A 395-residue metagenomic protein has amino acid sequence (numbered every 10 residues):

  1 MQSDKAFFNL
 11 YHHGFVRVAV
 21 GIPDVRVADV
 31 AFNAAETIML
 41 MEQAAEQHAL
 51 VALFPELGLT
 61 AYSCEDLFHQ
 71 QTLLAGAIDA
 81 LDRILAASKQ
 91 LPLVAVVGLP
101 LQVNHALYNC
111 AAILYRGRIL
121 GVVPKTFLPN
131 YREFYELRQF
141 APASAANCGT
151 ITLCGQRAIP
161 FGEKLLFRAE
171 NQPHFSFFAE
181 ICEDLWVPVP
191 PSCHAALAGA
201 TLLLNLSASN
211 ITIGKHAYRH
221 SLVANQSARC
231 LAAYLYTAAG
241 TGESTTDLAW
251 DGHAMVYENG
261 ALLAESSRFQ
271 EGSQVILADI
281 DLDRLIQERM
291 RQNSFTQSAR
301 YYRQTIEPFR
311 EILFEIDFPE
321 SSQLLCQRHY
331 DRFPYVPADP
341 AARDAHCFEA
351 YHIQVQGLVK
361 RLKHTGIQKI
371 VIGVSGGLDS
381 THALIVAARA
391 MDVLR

Functional and structural regions predicted by a protein language model:
M1-G373, T381-L394: Enzyme catalytic cores with a strong preference for nitrogen-chemistry domains
G376: Walker A/P-loop nucleotide-binding motif
